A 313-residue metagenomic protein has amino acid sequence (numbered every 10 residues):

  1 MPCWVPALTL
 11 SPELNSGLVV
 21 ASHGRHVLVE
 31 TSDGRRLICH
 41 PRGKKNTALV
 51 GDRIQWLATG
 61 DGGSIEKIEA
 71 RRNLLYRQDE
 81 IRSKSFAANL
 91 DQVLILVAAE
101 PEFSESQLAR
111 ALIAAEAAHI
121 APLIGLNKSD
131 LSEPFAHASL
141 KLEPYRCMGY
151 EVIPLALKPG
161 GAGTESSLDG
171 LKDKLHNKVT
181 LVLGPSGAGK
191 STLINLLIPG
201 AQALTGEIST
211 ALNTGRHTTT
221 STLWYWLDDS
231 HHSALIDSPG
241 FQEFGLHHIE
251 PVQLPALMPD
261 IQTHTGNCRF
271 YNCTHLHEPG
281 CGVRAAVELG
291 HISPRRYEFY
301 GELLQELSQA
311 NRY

Functional and structural regions predicted by a protein language model:
L8-E13, A48-R53, L57-G62, E69-V93 (+6 more regions): Helix-rich effector regions associated with P-loop NTPase G domains
P12-H23: Structural detector for short beta-strands of small beta-barrel domains
R25-V29: Short aromatic-glycine-enriched beta-strand elements
R35-V50: Beta-strand/loop nucleic-acid-binding surfaces
A98-Y150: Phosphate-binding glycine-rich loops and their immediate beta-loop-alpha structural context
L131-A188: Canonical P-loop GTPase G-domain recognition
S191: Walker A/P-loop
